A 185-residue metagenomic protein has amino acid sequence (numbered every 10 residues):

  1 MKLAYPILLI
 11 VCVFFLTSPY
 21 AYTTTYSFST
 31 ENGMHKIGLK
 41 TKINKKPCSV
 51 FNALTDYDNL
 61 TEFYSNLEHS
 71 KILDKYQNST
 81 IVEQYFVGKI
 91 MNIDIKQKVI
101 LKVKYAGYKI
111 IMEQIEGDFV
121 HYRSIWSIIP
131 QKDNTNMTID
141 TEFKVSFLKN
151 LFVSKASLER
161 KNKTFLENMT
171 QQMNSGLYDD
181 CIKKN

Functional and structural regions predicted by a protein language model:
M1-P6: Positively charged n-region of N-terminal signal peptides that target proteins for export
I7-F15: Bacterial N-terminal signal peptides
P19-Q77: Hydrophobic ligand-binding cavity/cleft-lining segments
N32-M34, N92, F119: Glycine-centered tight beta-turn/hairpin loop motif at sheet-sheet or coil-to-beta transitions
L39-T41, S70-K71, K96-V103, R123-P130: Hydrophobic/aromatic beta-strand elements that line small-molecule binding cavities or substrate pockets in beta-rich
S49-Y57, R160-T170: Short, well-ordered alpha-helical segments
K71-E116, E167-D180, K184-N185: Glycine-rich portal/gate segments that line the openings of hydrophobic small-molecule binding cavities
Q114-K163: Beta-strand/loop substructures that line and gate deep hydrophobic ligand-binding cavities in soluble
